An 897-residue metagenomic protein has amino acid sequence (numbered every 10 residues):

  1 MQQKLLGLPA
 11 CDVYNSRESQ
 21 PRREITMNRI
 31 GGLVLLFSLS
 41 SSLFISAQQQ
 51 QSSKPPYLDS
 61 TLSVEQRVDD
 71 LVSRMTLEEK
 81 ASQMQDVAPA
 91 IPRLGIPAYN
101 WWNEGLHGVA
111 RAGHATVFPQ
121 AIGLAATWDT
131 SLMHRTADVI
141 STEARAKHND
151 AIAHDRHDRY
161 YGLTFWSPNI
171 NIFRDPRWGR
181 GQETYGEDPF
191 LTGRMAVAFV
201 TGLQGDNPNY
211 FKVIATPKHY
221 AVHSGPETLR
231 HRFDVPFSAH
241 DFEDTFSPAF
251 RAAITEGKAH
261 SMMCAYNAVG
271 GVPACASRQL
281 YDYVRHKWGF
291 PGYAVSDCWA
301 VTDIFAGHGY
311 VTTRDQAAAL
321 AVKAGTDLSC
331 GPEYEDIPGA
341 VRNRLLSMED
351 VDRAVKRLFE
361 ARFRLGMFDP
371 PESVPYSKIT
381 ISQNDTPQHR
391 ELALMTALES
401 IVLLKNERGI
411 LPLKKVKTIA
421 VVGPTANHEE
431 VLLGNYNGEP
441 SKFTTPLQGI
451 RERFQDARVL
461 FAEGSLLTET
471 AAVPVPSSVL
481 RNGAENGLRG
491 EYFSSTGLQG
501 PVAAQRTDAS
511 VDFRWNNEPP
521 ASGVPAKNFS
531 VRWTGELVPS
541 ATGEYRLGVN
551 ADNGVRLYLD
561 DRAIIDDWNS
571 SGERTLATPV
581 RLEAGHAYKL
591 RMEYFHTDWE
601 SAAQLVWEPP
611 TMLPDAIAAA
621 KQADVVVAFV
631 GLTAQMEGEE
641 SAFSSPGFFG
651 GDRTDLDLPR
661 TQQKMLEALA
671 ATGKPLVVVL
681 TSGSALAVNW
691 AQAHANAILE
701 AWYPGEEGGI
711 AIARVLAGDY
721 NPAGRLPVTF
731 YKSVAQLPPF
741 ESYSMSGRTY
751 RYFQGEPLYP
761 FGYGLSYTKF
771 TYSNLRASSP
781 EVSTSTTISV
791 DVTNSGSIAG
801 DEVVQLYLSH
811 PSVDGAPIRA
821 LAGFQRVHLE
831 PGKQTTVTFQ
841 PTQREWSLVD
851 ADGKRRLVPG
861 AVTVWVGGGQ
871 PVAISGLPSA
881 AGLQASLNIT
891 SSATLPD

Functional and structural regions predicted by a protein language model:
L6-T26: Short, Lys/Arg-enriched N-terminal segments with co-localized hydrophobic residues within the first ~10-30 amino acids
G7, G31-G32: Residue-identity detector for glycine
V34-S42: Bacterial N-terminal signal peptides
L43-E544, N550-G554, L559-R562, S570-S847 (+3 more regions): Glycoside hydrolase catalytic-domain context in secreted enzymes
T842-D897: Terminal connector regions
